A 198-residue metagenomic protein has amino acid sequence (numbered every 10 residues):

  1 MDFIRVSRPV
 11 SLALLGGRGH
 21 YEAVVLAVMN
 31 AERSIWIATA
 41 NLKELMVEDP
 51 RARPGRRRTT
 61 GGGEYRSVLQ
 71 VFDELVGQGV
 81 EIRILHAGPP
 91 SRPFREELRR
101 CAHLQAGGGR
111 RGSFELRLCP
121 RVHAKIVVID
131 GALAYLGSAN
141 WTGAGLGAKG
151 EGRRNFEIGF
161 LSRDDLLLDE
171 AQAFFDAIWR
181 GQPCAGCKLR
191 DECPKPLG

Functional and structural regions predicted by a protein language model:
M1-I84, L118: PLD-like (HKD) phosphodiesterase/transphosphatidyltransferase domain
N41, G88, A132: Residue-level signal for short, function-critical loop segments
E44-M46, P90-F94: Short, solvent-exposed loop/turn segments at secondary-structure junctions
H86-R92, P120-V122, D165-L166: Short beta-alpha junction loops
F94-G107: Short, aromatic/basic amphipathic alpha-helical patches
G109, R117-R121, R153: Short solvent-exposed loop/turn micro-motifs enriched in small/polar/acidic residues
K125-V128, I158-F160: Short beta-strand scaffold segments in enzyme catalytic cores
L133-G198: Signature of lipid phosphatidyltransferase scaffolds
